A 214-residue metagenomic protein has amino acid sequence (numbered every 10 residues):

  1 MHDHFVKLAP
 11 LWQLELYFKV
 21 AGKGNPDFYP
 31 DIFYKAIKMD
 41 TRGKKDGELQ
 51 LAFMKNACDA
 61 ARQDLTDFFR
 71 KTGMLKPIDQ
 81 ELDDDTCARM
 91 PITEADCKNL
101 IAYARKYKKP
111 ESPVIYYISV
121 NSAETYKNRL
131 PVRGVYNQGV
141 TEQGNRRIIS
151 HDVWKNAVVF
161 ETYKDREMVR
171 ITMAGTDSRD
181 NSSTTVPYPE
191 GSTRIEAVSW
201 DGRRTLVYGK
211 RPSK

Functional and structural regions predicted by a protein language model:
M1-E81: Active-site-proximal alpha-helical
K45-S213: Beta/coil-rich, acidic/histidine-enriched accessory regions frequently appended to metallopeptidases
